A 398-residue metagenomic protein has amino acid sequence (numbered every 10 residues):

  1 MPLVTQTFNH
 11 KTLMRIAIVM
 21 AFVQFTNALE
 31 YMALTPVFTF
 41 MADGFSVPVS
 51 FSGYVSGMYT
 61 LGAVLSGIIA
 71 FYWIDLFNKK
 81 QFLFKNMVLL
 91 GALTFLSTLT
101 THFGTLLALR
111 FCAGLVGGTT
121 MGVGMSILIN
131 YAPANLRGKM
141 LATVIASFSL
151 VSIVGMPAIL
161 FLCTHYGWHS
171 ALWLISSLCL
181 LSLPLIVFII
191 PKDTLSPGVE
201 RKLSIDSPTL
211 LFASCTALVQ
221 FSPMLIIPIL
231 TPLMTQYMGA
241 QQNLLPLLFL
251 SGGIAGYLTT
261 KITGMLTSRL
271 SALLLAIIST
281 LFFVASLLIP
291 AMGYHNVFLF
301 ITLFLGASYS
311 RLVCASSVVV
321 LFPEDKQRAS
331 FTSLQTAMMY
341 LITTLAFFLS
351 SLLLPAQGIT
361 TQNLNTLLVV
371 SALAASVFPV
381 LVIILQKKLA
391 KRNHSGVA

Functional and structural regions predicted by a protein language model:
T35, T209-L250: Extracytoplasmic gate region of multi-pass secondary transporters
L65-G104: Conserved MFS/SLC helix-loop-helix module at the cytosolic interface between two early adjacent transmembrane helices
S66-N78, L258-S271, L354: Helix-to-loop junctions at the C-terminal end of transmembrane segments in multipass secondary transporters
F103, L109-S147: Cytoplasmic helix-loop-helix junction between adjacent transmembrane helices in 12-TM secondary transporters
T105, A134-I190: Helix-loop-helix hairpin linking two adjacent transmembrane segments in secondary transporters
T164-S176, L352-A375: A membrane-interface helix-boundary motif in multi-pass transporters
L273-A315: C-terminal transmembrane helical hairpin of 12-TM major facilitator-type secondary transporters
D325-G358: A late C-terminal transmembrane helix in Major Facilitator Superfamily
